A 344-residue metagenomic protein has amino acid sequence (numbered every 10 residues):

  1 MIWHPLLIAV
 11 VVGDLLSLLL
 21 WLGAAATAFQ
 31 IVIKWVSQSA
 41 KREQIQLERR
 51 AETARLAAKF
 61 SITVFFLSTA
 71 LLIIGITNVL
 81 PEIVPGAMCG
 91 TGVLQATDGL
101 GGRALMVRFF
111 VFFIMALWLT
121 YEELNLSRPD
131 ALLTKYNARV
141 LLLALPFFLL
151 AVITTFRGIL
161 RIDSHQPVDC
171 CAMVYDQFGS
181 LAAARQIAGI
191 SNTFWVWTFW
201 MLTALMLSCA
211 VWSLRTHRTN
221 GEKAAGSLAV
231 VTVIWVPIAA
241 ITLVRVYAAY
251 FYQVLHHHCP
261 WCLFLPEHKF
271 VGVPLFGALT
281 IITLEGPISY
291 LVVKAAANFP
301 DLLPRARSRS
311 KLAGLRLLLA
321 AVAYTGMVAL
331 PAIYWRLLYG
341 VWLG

Functional and structural regions predicted by a protein language model:
M1-Y247, V254-W261, L265-G344: Polytopic transmembrane helical bundles with strong interfacial aromatic enrichment
